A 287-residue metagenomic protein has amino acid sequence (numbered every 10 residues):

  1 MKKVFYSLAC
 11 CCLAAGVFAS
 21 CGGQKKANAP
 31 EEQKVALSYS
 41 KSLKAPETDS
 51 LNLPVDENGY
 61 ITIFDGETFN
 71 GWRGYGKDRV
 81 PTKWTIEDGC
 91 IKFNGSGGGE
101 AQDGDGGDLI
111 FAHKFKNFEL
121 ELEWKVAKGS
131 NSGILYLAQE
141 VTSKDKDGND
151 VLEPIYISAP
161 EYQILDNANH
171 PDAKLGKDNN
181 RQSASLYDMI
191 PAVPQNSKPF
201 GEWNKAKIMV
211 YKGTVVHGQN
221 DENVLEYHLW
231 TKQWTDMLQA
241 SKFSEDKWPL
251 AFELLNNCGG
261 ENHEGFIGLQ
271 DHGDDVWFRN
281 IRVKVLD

Functional and structural regions predicted by a protein language model:
M1-L8: Bacterial N-terminal signal peptides that target proteins for export
C11-C12: Repetitive helical segments and hydrophobic/amphipathic motifs
V17-S20: C-terminal motif of bacterial Sec signal peptides marking the signal peptidase cleavage site
G22-D287: Carbohydrate-interacting regions of secretory-pathway proteins
